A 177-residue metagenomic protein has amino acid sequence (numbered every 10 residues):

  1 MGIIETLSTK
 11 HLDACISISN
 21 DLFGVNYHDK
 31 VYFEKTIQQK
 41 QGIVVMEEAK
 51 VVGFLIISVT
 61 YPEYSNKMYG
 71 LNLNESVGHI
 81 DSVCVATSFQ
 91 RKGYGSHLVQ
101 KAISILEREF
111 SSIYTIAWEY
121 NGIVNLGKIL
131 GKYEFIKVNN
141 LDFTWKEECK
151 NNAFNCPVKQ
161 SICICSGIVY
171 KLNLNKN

Functional and structural regions predicted by a protein language model:
G2, K50-F54, G78: Glycine-rich phosphate/pyrophosphate-binding loop shared by adenosine-nucleotide-utilizing enzymes
G2-C15: A short beta-loop-alpha structural element at the N-terminal edge of CoA-dependent acyl/N-acetyltransferase catalytic
L22-I56, P62-Y64: Active-site rim helix/loop that mediates acceptor-substrate recognition in acyltransferases
I56-S82, D142-S161: Conserved acyl-donor/pantetheine-binding loop and adjacent beta-alpha core of acyl/acetyltransferases and related
D81, A86, Q90, W118-Y120: Residue-level recognition of the GNAT/N-acetyltransferase active site
V85, R91-S104: Conserved acetyl-CoA-binding loop-helix of GNAT-fold acetyltransferases
S96, E119-A153: Conserved active-site alpha-helix within GNAT-family acetyltransferase domains
L106-N121: Conserved GNAT acetyl-CoA-binding A-motif
